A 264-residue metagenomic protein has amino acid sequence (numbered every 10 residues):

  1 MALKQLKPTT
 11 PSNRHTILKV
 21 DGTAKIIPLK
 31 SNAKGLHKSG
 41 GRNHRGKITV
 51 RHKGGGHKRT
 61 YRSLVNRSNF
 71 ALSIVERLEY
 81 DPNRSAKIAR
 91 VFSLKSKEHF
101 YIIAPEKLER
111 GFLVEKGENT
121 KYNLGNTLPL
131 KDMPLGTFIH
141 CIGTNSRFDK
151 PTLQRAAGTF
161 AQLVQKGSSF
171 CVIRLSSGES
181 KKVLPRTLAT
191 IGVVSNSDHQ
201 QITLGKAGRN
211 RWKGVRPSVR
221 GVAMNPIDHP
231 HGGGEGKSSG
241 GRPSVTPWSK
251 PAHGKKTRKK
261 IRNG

Functional and structural regions predicted by a protein language model:
M1-R84, E109-G264: Basic, glycine/proline-rich low-complexity segments that contact nucleic acids
N83, V91-S93: Structural recognition of beta-strand segments within beta-rich domains
S93, A104, Q165: Conserved strand-loop elements at the edges of beta-sheets that form or border functional pockets
S93-L94, I142: Hydrophobic/aromatic-rich, well-ordered segments within soluble, folded domains that form packed cores
L94-K97, S176-G178: Glycine-centered tight beta-turn/hairpin loop motif at sheet-sheet or coil-to-beta transitions
S96-E109: Beta-strand/loop nucleic-acid-binding surfaces
